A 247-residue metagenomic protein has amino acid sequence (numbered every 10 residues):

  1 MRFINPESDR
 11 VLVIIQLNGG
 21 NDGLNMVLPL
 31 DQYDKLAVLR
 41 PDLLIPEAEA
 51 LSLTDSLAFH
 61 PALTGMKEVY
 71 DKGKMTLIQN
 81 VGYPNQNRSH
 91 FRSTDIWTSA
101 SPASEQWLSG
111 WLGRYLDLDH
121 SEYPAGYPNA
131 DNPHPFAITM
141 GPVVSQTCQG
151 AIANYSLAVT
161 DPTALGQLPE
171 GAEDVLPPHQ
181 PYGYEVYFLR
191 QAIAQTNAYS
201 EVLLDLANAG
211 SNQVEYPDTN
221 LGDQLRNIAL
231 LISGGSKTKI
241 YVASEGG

Functional and structural regions predicted by a protein language model:
M1-G247: Feature for exported/extracytoplasmic and membrane-associated proteins, marking the mature portion
